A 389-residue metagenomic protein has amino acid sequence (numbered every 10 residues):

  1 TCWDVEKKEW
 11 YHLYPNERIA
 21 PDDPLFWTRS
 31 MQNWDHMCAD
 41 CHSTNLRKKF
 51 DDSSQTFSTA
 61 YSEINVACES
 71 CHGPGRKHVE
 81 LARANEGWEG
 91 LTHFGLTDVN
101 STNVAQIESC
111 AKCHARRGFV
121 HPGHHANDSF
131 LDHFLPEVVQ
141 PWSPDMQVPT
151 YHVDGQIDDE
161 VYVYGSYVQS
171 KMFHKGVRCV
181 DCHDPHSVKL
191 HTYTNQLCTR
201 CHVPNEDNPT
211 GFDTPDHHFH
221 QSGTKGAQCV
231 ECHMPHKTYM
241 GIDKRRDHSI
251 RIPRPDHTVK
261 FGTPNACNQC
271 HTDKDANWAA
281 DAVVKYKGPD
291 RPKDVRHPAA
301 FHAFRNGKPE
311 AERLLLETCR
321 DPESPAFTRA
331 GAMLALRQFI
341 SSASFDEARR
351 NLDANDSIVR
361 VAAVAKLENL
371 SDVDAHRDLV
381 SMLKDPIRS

Functional and structural regions predicted by a protein language model:
C2-P24, N45-F327, F339: Primarily the internal scaffold of c-type cytochrome electron-transfer domains, especially repeated/multiheme c-type
R29-M31: Exposed beta-sheet edge/beta-hairpin loop segments within beta-rich domains
M37-H42: Long, basic N-terminal domains or extensions that often function in RNA/ssDNA interaction or organelle/cellular
P309-R320, S341-D353, D372-K384: Amphipathic alpha-helical scaffolding segments comprising HEAT/armadillo-like alpha-solenoid repeats
E323-P325, N355-D356, P386-R388: Short inter-helical turns and helix N-cap capping residues of alpha-solenoid HEAT/ARM repeat scaffolds
F327-A330, V361-A362: Alpha-solenoid HEAT/ARM repeat scaffold
A335, K366-N369: Core register positions within helices of long alpha-helical scaffolds
